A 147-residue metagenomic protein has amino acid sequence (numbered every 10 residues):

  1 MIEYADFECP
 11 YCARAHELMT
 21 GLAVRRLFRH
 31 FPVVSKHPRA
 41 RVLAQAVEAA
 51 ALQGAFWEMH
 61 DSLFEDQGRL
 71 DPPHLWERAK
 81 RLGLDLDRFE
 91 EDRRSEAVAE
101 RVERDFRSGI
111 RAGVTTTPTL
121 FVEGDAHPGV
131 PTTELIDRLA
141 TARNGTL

Functional and structural regions predicted by a protein language model:
I2-K80, E90, L147: Structural alpha/beta surface segment adjacent to cysteine/selenocysteine redox centers across thiol/disulfide enzymes
E3-A5, Y11, H16-G21, E77-L147: C-terminal cap of thioredoxin/glutaredoxin-like
